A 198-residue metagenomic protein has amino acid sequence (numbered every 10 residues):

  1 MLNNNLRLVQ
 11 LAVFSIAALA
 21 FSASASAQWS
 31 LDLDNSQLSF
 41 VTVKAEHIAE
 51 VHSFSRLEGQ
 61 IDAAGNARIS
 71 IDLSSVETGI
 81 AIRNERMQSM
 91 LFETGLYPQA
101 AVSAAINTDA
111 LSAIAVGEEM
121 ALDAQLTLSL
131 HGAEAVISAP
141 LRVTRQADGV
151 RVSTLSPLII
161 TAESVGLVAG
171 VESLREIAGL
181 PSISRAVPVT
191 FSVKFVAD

Functional and structural regions predicted by a protein language model:
L2-V13: Bacterial N-terminal signal peptides that target proteins for export
Q10-A12, L19, A169: Hydrophobic alpha-helical segments with strong N-terminal bias
F14-S15, A25: Cleavable N-terminal signal peptides
A20-S24: N-terminal signal peptide c-region/cleavage motif recognized by signal peptidases
A27-D198: Low-complexity, acidic/polar, glycine-enriched regions of mature
